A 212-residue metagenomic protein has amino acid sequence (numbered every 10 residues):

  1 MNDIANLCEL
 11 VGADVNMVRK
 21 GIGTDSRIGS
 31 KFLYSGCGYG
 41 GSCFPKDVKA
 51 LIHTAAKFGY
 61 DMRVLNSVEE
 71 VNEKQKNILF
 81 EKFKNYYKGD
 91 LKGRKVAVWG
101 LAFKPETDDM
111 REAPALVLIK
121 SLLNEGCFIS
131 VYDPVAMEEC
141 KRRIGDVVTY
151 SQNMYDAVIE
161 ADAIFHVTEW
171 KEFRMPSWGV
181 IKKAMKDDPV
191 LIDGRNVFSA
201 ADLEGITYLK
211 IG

Functional and structural regions predicted by a protein language model:
M1-G212: Structural/interface elements that position substrates and couple domains in central-metabolism enzymes
